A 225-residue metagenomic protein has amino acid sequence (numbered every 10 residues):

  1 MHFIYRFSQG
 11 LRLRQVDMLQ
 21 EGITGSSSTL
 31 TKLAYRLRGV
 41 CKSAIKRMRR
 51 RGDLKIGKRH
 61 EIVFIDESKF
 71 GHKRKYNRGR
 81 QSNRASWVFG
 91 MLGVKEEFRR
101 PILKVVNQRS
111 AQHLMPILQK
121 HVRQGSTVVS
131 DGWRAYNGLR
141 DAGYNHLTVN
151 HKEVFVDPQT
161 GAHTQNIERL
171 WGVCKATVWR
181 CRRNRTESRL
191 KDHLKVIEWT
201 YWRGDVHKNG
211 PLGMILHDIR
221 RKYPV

Functional and structural regions predicted by a protein language model:
M1-V225: Residue-level recognition of single "structural anchor" positions that define or cap local secondary structure
